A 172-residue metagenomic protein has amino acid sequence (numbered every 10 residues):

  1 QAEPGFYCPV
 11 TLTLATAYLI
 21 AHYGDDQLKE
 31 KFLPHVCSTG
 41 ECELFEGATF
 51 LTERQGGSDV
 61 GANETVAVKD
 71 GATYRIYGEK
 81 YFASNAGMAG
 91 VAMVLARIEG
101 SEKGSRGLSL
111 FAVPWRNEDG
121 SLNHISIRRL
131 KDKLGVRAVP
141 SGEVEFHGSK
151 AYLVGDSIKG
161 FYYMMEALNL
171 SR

Functional and structural regions predicted by a protein language model:
Q1-E43, N85-V91: Internal helix-loop-helix
Q1-P4, T13-Y18, T49, Y77-K80 (+2 more regions): Glycine- and acidic
T16, D25, A67, I76-G78 (+2 more regions): Buried hydrophobic positions in well-ordered alpha/beta secondary-structure cores of metabolic enzymes
A21, S58-E64, A86-A89, G104-R106 (+3 more regions): Short acidic, glycine/serine/threonine-rich loops at helix termini
G24-T65, K69-A72: Internal maturation/activation junctions in enzymes
Q55-S58, F82-G87, K133-P140: Short Gly/Pro-enriched turn/cap motifs at secondary-structure boundaries
T73, Y77-L122: A short core secondary-structure module
N117-H124, R128, K133, P140-L170: A glycine-rich, basic-preceded beta-loop-alpha segment at the flavin cofactor/substrate interface of flavin-utilizing
